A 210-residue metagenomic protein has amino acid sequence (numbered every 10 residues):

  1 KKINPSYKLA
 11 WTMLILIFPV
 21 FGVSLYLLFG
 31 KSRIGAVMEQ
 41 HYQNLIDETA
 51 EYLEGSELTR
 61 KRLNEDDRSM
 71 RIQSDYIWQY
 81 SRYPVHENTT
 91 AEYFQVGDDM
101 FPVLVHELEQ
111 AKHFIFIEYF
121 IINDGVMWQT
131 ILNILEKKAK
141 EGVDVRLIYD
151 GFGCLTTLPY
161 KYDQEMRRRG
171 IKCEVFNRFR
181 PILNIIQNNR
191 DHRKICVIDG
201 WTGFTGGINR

Functional and structural regions predicted by a protein language model:
K1-R210: N-terminal localization/anchoring segments of enzymes in phospholipid and broader phosphate metabolism
